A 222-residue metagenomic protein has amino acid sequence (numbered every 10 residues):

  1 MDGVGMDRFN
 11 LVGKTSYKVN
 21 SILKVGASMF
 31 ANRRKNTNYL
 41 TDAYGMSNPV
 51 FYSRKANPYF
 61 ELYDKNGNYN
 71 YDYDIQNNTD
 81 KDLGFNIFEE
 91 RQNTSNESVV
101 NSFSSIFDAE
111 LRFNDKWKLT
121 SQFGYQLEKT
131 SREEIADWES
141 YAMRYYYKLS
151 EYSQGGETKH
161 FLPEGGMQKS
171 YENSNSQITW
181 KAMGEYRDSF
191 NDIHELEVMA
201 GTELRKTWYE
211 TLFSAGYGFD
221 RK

Functional and structural regions predicted by a protein language model:
D2, S16-S102, Q122, Q126-K222: Surface-exposed loop/interface segments of Gram-negative outer-membrane beta-barrel transport/assembly proteins
M6-V12: Transmembrane beta-barrel architecture of outer membranes
G13, F107-D108, Y186-R187: Generic recognition of flexible, low-complexity loop/linker segments
I106, L111, Y125-L127: Alpha-helical support elements that line or immediately flank enzyme active sites and cofactor-binding pockets
